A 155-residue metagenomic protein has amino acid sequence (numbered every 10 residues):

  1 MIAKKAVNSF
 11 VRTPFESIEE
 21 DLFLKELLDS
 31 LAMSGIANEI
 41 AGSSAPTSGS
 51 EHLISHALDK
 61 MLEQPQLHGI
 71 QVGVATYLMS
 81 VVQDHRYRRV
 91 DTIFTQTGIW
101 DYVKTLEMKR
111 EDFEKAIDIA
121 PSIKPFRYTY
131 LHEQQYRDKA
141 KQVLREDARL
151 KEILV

Functional and structural regions predicted by a protein language model:
M1-A45: Carboxylate- and glycine-rich phosphate/diphosphate-binding segment that chelates Mg2+/Mn2+
A3, V7, A57, A75-V82 (+1 more regions): Short, mixed-charge aromatic SLiMs
A6, F10, P14, L27 (+3 more regions): Generic structural signal of hydrophobic/aromatic residues within well-ordered alpha-helices of folded domains
A6-R12, M33-I36, E51-A57, F94-I99: Short acidic (Asp/Glu) and glycine-rich catalytic loops that position anionic groups and cofactors
V7, L24, E51, Y87 (+1 more regions): Alpha-helix initiation and N-capping motif
E16, I40, K60-Q64, W100 (+1 more regions): General structural signal for alpha-helix termini and helix-helix connectors
A32-R89: Internal helical hairpin/lid segments
H85-V155: C-terminal charged capping/lid subdomain of soluble metabolic enzymes
